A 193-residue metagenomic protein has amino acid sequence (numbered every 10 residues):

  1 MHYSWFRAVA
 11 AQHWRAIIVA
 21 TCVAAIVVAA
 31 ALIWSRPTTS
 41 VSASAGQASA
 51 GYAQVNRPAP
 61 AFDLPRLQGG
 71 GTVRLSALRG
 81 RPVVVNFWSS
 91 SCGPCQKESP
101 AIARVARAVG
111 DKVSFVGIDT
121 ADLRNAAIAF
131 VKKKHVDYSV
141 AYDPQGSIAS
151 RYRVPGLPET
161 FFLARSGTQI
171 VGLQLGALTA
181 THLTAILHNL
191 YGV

Functional and structural regions predicted by a protein language model:
M1-A61, N189, V193: N-terminal targeting signals for export/organelle localization
A53-N56, A61-V83: A short beta-strand-turn-helix
V73-Q96, I102, F115: Short active-site neighborhood of thiol/selenol oxidoreductases, capturing the structured segment around
R79-G80, D111, V154: Active-site acidic short loop of glycosyltransferases
F87-S89, I118-A121, D143-Q145, L175-A177: Active-site-proximal beta-strand/loop segments in catalytic clefts of secreted hydrolases
Q96-K134, P144-R151, L190: Structural microenvironment flanking redox-active thiols in thiol-disulfide oxidoreductases
A129-D137, Y142-V193: Thiol/disulfide oxidoreductase modules built on the thioredoxin-like
